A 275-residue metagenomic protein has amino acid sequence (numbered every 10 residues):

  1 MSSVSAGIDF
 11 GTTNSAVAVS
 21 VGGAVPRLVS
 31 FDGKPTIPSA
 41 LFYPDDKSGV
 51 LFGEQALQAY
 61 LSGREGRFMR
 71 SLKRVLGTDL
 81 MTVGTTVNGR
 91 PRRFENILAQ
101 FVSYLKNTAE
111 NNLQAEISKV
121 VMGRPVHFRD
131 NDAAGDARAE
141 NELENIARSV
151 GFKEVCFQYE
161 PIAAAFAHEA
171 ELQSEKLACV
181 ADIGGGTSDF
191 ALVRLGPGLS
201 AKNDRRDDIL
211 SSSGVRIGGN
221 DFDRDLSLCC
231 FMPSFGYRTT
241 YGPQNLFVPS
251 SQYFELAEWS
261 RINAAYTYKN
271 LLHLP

Functional and structural regions predicted by a protein language model:
M1-T12, V17-P26, Y60-V180, P197-K202: Nucleotide/phosphate-binding catalytic cleft detector across ATP-hydrolyzing and phosphate-transferring enzymes
F10-N14, G186-T187, I217-R224: Conserved A3 ("GATE") glycine/threonine-rich loop of ANL adenylate-forming enzymes
S15-V19, S39-Y43, D189-V193: Short beta-strand scaffold segments in enzyme catalytic cores
S30-G33, C156-I162, R216-I217: Active-site nucleophile and cofactor-binding loops and adjacent substrate-binding regions of central metabolic enzymes
T36, F42-G66: N-terminal cap/recognition module
T36-P38, R194-P275: Phosphate-binding glycine-rich/basic clefts of nucleotide- and phosphate-handling proteins, predominantly
A40-F52, G89-I97, S213-D223: N-terminal phosphate-binding loop and adjacent alpha-helix
L177-L195: Internal, well-ordered domain-core segments that constitute the primary functional module of diverse proteins
